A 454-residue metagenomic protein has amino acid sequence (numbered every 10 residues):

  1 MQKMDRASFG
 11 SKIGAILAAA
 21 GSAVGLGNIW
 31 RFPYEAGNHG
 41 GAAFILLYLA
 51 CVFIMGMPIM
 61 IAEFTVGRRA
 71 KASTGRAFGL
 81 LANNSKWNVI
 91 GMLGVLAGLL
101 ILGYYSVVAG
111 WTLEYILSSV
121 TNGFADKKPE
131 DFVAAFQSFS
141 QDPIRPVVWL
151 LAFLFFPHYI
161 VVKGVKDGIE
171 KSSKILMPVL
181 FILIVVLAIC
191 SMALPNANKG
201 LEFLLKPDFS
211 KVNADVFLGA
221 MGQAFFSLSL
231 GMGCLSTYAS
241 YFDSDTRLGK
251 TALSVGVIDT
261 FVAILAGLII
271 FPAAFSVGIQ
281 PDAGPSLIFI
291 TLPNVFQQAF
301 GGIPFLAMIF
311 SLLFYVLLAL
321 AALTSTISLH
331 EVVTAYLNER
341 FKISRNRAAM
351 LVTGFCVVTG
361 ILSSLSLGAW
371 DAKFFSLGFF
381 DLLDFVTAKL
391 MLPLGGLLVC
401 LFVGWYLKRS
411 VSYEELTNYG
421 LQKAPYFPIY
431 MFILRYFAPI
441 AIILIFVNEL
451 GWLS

Functional and structural regions predicted by a protein language model:
M1-Q2, R6, A109-Q141, Y241-D245 (+6 more regions): Helix-loop-helix connectors at the membrane interface of multi-pass transporters/channels
M1-W30, I59-F64, R68-L81, S85-M92 (+2 more regions): Membrane-interface "cap" regions at the ends of multi-pass membrane proteins
Q2-D5, F9, E170, K174-L323 (+1 more regions): Membrane-embedded translocation segments of transport machinery
K3-A7, E35-H39, R69-L93, S106-V162 (+7 more regions): Inter-helical loop and helix-membrane interface segments of multi-pass membrane transporters/permeases
S8, I13-G14, S22, V147-V148 (+5 more regions): Loop-to-transmembrane helix boundary motifs in multi-pass membrane proteins
S8-A19, F44-L47, K86-L99, V147-F153 (+6 more regions): Select transmembrane alpha-helical segments in multipass membrane proteins
S11-L49, K199, S236-A239, K250-L253 (+1 more regions): Transmembrane helix-boundary motif of multi-pass solute transporters/channels
G378-L401, K423-S454: A generic transmembrane alpha-helix motif of multi-pass inner-membrane proteins
